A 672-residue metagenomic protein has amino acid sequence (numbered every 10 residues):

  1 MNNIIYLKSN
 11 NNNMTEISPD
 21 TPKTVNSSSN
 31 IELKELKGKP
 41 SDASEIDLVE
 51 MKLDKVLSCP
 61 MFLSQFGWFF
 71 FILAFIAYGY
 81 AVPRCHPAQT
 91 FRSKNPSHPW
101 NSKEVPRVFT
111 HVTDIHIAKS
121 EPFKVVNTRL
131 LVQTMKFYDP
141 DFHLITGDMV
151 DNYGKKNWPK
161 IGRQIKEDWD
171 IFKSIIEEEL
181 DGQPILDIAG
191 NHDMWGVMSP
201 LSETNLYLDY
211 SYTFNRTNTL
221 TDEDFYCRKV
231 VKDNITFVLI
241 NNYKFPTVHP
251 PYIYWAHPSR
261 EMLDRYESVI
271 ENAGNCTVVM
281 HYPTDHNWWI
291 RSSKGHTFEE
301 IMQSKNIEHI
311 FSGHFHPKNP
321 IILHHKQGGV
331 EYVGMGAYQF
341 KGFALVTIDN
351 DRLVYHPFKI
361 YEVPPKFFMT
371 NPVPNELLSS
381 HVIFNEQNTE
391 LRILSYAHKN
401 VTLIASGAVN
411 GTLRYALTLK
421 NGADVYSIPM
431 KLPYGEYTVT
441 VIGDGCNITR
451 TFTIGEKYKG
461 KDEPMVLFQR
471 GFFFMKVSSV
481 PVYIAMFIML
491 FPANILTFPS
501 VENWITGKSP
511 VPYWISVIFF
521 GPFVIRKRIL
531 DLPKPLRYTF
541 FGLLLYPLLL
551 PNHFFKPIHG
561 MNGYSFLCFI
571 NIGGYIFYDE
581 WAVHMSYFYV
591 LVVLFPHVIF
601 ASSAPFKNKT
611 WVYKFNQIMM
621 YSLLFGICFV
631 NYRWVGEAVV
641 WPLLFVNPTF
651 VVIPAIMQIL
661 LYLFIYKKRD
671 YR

Functional and structural regions predicted by a protein language model:
M1-S44: Intrinsically disordered, low-complexity cytosolic terminal tails
G38, S44-I165, E502-I515, F519-P522 (+2 more regions): N-terminal active-site segment of His-dependent metallophosphoesterases
V82-N101, W158-S268, S293-H309, F315-F358: Extended active-site neighborhood of metal-dependent phosphoesterases/phosphodiesterases
V82-R84, Q89, R228, N319-V409 (+2 more regions): Binuclear metal-dependent phosphoesterase catalytic core
D114, G147-D148, G190-N191, H281 (+1 more regions): Active-site glycine-centered loops adjacent to acidic/histidine catalytic or metal-binding residues that shape
T146, I270-N287: Short acidic, glycine-rich surface-loop motifs adjacent to enzyme active sites
P365-T370, F452-F487, F491-L496: Low-complexity, Pro/Ser/Thr- and charge-rich linker/hinge segments at domain boundaries
K476-R672: Alpha-helical transmembrane segments of integral membrane proteins
